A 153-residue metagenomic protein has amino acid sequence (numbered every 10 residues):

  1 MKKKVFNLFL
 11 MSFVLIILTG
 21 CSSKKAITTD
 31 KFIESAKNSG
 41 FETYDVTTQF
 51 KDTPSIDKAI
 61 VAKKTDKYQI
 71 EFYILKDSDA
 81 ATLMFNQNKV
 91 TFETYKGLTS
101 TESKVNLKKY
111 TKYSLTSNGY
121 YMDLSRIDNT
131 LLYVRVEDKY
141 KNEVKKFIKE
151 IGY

Functional and structural regions predicted by a protein language model:
M1-F9: Bacterial N-terminal signal peptides that target proteins for export
L10-L15: Hydrophobic helical h-region of N-terminal Sec-dependent signal peptides in bacterial secretory/periplasmic proteins
I17-G20: C-terminal motif of bacterial Sec signal peptides marking the signal peptidase cleavage site
S22-K24: Bacterial signal peptide processing site
I27-G40: Short, non-transmembrane alpha-helical segments in secretory-pathway proteins
K37-T111: Short, solvent-exposed recognition patches
T101-Y153: A short, solvent-exposed beta-edge/loop patch
